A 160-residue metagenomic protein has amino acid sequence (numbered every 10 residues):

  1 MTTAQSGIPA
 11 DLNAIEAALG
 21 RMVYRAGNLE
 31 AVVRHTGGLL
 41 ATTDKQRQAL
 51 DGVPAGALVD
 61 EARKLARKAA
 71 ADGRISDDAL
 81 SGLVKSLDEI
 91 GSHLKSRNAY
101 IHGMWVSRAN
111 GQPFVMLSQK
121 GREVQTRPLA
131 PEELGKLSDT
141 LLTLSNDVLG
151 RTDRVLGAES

Functional and structural regions predicted by a protein language model:
T2-A70, D88-N110, D139-S160: Amphipathic alpha-helical interface elements
A55-K85, S118-K136: Short, glycine/alanine-rich amphipathic alpha-helical segment that often forms an alpha-turn-alpha hairpin
L94-L134: A mid-sequence interfacial segment
